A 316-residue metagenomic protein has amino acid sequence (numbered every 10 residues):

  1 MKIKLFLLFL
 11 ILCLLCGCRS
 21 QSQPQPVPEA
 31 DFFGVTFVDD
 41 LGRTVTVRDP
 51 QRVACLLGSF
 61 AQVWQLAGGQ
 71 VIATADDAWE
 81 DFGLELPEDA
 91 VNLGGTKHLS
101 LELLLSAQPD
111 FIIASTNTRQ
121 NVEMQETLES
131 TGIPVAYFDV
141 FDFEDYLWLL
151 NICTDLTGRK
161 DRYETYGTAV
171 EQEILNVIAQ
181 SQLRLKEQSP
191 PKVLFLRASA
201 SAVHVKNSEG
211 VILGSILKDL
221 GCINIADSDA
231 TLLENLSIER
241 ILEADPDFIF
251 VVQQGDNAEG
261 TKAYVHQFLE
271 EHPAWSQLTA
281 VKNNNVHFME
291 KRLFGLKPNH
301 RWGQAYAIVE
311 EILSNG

Functional and structural regions predicted by a protein language model:
I3-L5, G17-S59, K160-F195, Q253 (+1 more regions): Bacterial Sec-exported substrate-binding components of ABC uptake systems
L10-L15: Hydrophobic core
D39-L41, V91-L101, D229-I238: Short helix-initiation/N-cap motifs at beta->coil->alpha
L56-A107, F111-T118: A short, structured surface patch at a secondary-structure boundary
A78-E80, H204-E234: Alpha-helical, coiled-coil/dimerization segments enriched in small aliphatic residues
L101-A114, I133, I238-V251: Proline-aspartate-enriched helix->loop->beta-strand connector
Q120-E123, D139-I152, P190-I212, A258: Extracytoplasmic ligand-binding site segments that recognize negatively charged/polar headgroups
L147-D155, D161-E164, V251-G316: Structured C-terminal subdomain patch of bacterial secreted/periplasmic proteins
